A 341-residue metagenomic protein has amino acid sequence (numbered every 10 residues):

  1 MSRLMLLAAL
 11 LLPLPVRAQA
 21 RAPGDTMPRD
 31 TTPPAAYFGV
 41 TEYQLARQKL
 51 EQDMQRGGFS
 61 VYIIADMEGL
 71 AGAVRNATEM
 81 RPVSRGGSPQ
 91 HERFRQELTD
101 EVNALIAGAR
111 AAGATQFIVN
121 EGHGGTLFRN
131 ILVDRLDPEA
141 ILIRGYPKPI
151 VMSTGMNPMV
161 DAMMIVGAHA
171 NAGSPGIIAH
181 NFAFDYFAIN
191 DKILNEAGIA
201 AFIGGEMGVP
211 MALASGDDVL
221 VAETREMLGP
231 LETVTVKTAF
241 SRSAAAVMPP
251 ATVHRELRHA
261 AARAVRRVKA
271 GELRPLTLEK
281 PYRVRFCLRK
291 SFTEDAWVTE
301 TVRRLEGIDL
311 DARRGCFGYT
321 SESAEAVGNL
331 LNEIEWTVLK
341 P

Functional and structural regions predicted by a protein language model:
M5-P13: Bacterial N-terminal signal peptides
V16-A20: Boundary at the C-terminal end of the N-terminal hydrophobic targeting segment
E42-E51, G57, F117, A260-P341: C-terminal accessory domains and tails appended to enzymatic cores
K49, S60-Y62, A71-S84, P89 (+5 more regions): Active-site histidine-anchored catalytic micro-motif
D100-A112: A short, N-terminal amphipathic alpha-helix
V119-F128: Acidic helix-start/capping segments at beta-turn-to-alpha-helix junctions
I193-V298: Glycine-rich, Lys/Arg-enriched anion-binding loops that position phosphate/diphosphate groups for phosphoryl
